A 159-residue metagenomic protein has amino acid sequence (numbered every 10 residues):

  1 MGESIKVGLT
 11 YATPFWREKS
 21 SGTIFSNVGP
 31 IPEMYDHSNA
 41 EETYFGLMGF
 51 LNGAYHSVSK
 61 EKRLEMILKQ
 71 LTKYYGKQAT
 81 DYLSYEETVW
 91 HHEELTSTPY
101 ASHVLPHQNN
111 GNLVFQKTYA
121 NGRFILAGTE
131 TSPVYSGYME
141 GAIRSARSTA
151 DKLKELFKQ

Functional and structural regions predicted by a protein language model:
M1-K19: Central helical "cap/lid" subdomain
K19-Q159: Conserved flavin/dinucleotide-binding core of flavoenzymes
